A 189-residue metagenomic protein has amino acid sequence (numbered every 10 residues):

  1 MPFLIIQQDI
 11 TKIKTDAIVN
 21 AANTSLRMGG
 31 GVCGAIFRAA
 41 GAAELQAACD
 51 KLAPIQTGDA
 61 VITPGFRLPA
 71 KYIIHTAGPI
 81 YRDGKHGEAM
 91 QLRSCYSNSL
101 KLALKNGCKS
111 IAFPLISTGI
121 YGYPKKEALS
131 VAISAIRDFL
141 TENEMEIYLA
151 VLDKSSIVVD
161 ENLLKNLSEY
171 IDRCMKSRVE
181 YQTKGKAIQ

Functional and structural regions predicted by a protein language model:
M1-N106: Glycine-/small-residue-enriched capping loops at alpha/beta junctions
Q7, L115, L149-V151: Short, structured patches in soluble enzyme cores that scaffold and shape functional sites
K85-H86, T118, G122: Active-site oxyanion-binding pockets that recognize sulfate/phosphate
S94-S99, I116, V131-A135: Hydrophobic alpha-helical segments of small multi-pass membrane proteins
K105-I120: Short, glycine-/small-residue-enriched flexible loop/hinge segments at domain edges that mediate gating
I120-Q189: Divalent-metal-activated hydrolytic enzyme cores
